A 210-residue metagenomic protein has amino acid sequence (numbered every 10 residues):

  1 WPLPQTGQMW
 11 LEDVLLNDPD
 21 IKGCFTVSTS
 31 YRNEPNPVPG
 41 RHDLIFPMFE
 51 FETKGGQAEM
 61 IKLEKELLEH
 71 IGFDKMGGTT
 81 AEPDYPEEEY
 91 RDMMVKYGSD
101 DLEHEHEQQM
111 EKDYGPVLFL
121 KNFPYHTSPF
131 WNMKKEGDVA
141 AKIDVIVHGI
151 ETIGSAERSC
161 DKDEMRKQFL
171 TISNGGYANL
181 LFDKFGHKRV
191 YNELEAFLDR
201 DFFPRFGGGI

Functional and structural regions predicted by a protein language model:
W1-G55, K62-L63, P83-I210: A translation/RNA-centric and nucleic-acid-associated enzymatic feature enriched in Class II aminoacyl-tRNA synthetases
I61-G72: Short amphipathic C-terminal alpha-helix that caps PH/PH-like domains
I71-P83: Flexible helix-coil linker/hinge segments at domain or subdomain boundaries
